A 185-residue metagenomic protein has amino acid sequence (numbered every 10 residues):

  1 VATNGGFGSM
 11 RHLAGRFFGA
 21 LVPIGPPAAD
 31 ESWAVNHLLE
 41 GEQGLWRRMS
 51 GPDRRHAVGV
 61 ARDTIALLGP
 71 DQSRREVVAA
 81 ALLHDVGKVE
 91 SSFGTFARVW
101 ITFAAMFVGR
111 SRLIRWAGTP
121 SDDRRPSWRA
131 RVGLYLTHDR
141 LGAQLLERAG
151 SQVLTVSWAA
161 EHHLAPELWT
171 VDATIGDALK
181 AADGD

Functional and structural regions predicted by a protein language model:
V1-L45, A165-A173, D185: Non-catalytic interface/linker regions that flank or bridge core catalytic/transmembrane domains
Q43-D185: Divalent metal-dependent catalytic cores for phosphoryl transfer on phosphate-bearing substrates
